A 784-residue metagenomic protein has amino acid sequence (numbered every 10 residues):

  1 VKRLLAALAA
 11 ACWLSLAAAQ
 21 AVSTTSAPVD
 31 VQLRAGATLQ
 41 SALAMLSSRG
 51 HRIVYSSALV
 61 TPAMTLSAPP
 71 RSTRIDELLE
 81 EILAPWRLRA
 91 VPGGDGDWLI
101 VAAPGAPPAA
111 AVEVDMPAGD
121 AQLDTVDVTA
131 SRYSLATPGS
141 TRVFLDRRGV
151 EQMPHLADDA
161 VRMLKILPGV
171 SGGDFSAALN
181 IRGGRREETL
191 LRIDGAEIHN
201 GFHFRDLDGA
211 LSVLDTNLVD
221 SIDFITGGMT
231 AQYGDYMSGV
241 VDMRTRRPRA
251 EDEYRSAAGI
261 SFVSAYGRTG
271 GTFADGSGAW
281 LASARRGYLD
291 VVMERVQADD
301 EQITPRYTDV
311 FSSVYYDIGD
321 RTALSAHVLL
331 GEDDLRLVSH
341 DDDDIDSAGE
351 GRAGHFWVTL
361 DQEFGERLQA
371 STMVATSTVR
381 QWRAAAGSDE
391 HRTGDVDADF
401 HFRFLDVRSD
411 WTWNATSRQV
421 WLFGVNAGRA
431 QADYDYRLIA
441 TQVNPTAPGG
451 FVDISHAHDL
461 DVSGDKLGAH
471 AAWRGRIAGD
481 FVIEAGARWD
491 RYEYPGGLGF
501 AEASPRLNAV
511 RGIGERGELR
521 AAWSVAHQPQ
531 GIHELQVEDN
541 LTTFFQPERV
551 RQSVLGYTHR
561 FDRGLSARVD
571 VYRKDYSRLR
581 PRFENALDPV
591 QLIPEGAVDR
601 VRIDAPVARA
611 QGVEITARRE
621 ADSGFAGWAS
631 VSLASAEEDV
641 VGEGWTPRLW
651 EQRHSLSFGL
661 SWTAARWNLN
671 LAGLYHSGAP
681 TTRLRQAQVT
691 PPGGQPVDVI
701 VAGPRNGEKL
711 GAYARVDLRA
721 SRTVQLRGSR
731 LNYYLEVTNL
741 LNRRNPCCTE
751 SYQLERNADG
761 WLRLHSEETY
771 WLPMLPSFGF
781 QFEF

Functional and structural regions predicted by a protein language model:
R49, W86, A103-M153, R186-E188 (+2 more regions): Short, acidic, small-residue-rich periplasmic hinge/interaction motif at the N-terminus of Gram-negative outer-membrane
Q152, E197-F224, P305, S312: Short acidic/polar hinge/loop motifs at secondary-structure boundaries that mediate gating or recognition
K165-G169, R205, L211-A257: A beta-strand signature from Gram-negative outer-membrane beta-barrel systems, especially the internal plug domain
E197, E332-D334, R380, Y436-P445 (+6 more regions): Surface-exposed extracellular loop regions of Gram-negative outer-membrane beta-barrel proteins, predominantly
S261-R286, D299-D334, A348-T376, A415-Q419 (+1 more regions): Transmembrane beta-barrel wall of Gram-negative outer-membrane proteins
F404-D410, A457-H470, Q546, S566-S630 (+3 more regions): Outer membrane beta-barrel strand-and-loop segments of large Gram-negative receptors, especially TonB-dependent
R476-V482, R573-D575, A597-R685: Gram-negative outer-membrane beta-barrel transporters
G627, L674-P696, G711-R715, S721-F784: C-terminal beta-signal and adjacent terminal beta-strands/loops of Gram-negative outer-membrane beta-barrel proteins
